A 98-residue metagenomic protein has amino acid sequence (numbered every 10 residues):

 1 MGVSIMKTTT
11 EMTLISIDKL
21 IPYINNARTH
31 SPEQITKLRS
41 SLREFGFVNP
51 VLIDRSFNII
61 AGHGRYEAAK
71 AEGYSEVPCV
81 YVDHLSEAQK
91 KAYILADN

Functional and structural regions predicted by a protein language model:
M1-N98: Short, charged/polar connector segments at secondary-structure boundaries
